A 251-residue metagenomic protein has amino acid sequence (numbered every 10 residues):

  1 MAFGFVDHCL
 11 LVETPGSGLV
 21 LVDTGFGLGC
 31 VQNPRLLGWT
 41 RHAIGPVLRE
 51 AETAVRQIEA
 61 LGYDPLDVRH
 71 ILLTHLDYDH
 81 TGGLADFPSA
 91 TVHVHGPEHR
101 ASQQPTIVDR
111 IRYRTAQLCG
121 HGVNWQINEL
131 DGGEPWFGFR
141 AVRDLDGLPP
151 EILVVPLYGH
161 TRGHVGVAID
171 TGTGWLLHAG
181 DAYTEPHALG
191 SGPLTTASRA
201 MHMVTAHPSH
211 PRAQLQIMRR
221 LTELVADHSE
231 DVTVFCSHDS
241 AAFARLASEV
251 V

Functional and structural regions predicted by a protein language model:
M1-R56, V167-G180: Conserved beta-strand hairpin/beta-sheet module of binuclear metal-dependent hydrolase folds, prominently
V22, P150-V155, H160-G163, A168-H187: Copper-binding active sites and cupredoxin-like electron-transfer domains, recognizing His/Cys-rich ligand loops
T24-G27, L76, E98, G159-T161 (+2 more regions): Active-site metal-binding loops of divalent metal-dependent hydrolases
L28-C30, R100-A101, T184-P186, F243: Feature marks short, surface-exposed loop/turn motifs that line or immediately flank catalytic pockets and channel
L36-V94: Active-site metal-binding motif and surrounding structural segment of the metallo-beta-lactamase
A43-R56, T173-V251: Cap/insert and terminal regions of metallo-dependent hydrolase folds
P46-Y63, D67, G96-P156, A206-D231: Metallo-beta-lactamase
T91-G96, H178-G180: Short hydrophobic/aromatic-enriched beta-strand-loop microsegments
